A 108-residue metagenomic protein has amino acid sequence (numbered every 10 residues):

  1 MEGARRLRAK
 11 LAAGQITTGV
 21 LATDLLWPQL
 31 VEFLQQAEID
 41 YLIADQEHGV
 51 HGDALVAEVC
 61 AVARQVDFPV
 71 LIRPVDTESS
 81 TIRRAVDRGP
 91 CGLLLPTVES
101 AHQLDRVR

Functional and structural regions predicted by a protein language model:
M1-R108: Expand to "…catalyze enediolate/carbanion chemistry for C-C bond making/breaking, isomerization, decarboxylation
